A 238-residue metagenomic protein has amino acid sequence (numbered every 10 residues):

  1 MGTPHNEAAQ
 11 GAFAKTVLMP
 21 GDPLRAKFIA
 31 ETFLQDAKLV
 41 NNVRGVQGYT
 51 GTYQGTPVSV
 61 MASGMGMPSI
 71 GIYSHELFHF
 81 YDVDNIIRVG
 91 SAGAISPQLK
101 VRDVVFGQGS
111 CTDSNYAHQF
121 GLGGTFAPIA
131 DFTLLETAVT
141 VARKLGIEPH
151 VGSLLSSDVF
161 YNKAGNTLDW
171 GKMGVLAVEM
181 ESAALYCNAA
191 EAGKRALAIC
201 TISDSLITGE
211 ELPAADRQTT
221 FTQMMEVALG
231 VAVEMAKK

Functional and structural regions predicted by a protein language model:
M1-E136: Metabolite-binding pocket within alpha/beta catalytic cores that recognizes anionic/polar moieties
P23, G93, L155-V159, A184 (+2 more regions): Glycine-rich beta-alpha junction loops
Q35-N42, G146-S153, M235-K238: Flexible, glycine/charged-enriched surface loops at secondary-structure junctions
G109-T112, I202-L206: Short connector loops/turns at beta-strand edges and beta->alpha or beta->beta junctions
T125-G174: Active-site rim beta-loop-alpha module in soluble metabolic enzymes
T137-L145, N188, V227-M235: Generic non-transmembrane alpha-helical segments
G165-S203: A C-terminal functional module that forms or caps the active site or interfaces directly with catalytic machinery
L206-K238: His/Asp/Glu-rich mid-to-C-terminal helical/loop segments that flank catalytic regions of hydrolases
